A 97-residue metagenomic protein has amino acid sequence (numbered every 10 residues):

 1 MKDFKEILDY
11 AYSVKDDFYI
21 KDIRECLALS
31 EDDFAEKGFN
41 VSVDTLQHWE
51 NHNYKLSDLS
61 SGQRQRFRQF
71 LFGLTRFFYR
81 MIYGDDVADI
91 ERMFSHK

Functional and structural regions predicted by a protein language model:
M1, K5, D33, L59-R80: DNA major-groove recognition helix of helix-turn-helix/homeodomain DNA-binding modules
K2-L27: A short, Lys/Arg-rich alpha-helix, primarily the initiator
I7-Y10, R76-K97: Short, charged recognition helix plus adjacent turn of helix-turn-helix-like nucleic-acid-binding domains
A28-H48: Short alpha-helical DNA-recognition segment
V41-S42, H52-Y54, D85: The DNA-recognition helices of helix-turn-helix-type DNA-binding domains
